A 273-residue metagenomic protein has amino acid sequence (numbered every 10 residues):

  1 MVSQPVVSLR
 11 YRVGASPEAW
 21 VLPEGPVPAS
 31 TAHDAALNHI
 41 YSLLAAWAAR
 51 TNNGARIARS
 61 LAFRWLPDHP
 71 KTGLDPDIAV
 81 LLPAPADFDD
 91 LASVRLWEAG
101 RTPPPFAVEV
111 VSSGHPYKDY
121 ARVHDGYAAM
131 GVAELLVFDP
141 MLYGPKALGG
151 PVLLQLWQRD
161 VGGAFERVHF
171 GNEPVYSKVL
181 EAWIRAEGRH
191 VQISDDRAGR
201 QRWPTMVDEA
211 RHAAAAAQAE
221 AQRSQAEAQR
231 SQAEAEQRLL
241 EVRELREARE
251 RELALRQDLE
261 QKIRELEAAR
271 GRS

Functional and structural regions predicted by a protein language model:
V2-P28, A46, W65-P70, P76 (+2 more regions): C-terminal interaction segment
S30-R59, L66-D75: Acidic-basic catalytic patches of nuclease active cores, encompassing PD-(D/E)XK and other metal-cofactor nuclease
R56-A58, L136-D139: A structural signal for short, well-ordered beta-strand segments and their strand-loop junctions that often border
A133: Short acidic/polar active-site loop segments enriched in Thr and Asp
